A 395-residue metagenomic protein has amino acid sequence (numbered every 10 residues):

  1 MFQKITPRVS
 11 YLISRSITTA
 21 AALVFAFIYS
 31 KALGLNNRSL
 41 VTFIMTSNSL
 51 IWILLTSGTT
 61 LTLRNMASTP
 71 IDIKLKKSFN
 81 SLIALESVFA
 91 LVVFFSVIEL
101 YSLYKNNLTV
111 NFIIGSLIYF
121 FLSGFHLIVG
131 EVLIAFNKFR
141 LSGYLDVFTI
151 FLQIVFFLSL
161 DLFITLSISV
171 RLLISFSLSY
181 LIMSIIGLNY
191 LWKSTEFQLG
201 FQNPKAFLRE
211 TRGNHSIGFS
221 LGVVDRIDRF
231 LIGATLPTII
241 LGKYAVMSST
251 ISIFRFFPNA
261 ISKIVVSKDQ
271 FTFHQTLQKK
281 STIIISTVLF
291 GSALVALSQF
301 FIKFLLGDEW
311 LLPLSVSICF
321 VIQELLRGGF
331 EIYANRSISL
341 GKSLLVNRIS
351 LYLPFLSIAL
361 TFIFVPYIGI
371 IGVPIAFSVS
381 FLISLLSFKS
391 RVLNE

Functional and structural regions predicted by a protein language model:
M1-K4, R140, Y144-L145, T165-F176 (+4 more regions): Interhelical loop/hinge segments that connect adjacent transmembrane helices in multipass membrane
Q3-T60, R212-I239, L353, I358-F362 (+2 more regions): Signature of the first transmembrane helix
P7-T18, F43-I44, N48-L100, Q270-L294 (+1 more regions): Membrane-water interface segments that mark the loop-to-transmembrane alpha-helix transition
P7-T18, K74-K77, S116-F120, V132-L158 (+7 more regions): Alpha-helical transmembrane segments of multi-pass membrane transporters/permeases
A22, A26-F27, I53-D72, T250-H274 (+1 more regions): Helix-loop junctions and terminal segments of transmembrane helices in multi-pass membrane transport/translocation
L35-S39, Y101-G115, L297-E331, I371: Interfacial segments at transmembrane-helix termini and the short loops linking adjacent helices
M66, I71, L122-L145, S267-F273 (+2 more regions): Membrane-interface junctions at transmembrane-helix termini in multi-pass inner-membrane proteins
I114-L117, G143-K193, S248, Y352-L356 (+1 more regions): Hydrophobic alpha-helical transmembrane segments
